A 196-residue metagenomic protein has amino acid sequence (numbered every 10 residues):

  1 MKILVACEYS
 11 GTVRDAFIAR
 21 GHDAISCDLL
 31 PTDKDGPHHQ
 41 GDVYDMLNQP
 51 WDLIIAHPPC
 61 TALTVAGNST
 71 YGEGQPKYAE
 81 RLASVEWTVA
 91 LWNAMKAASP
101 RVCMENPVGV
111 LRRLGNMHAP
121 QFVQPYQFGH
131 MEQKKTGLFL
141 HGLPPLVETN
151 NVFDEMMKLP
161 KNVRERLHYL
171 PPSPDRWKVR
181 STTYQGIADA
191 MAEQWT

Functional and structural regions predicted by a protein language model:
M1-T196: Conserved active-site and SAM-binding loop architecture of S-adenosyl-L-methionine-dependent nucleic-acid
